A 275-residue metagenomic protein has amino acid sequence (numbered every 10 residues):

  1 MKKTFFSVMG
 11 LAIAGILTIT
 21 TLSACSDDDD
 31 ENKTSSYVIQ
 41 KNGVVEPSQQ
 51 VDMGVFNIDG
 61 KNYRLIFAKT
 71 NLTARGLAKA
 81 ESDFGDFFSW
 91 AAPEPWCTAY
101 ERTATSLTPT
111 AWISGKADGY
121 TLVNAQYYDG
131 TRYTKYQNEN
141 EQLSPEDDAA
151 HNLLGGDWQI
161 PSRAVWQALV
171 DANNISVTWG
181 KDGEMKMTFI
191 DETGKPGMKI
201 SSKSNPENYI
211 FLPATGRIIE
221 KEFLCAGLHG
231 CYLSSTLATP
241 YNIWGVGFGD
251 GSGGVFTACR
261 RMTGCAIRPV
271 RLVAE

Functional and structural regions predicted by a protein language model:
M1-A12: Bacterial N-terminal signal peptides that target proteins for export
T20-A24: C-terminal motif of bacterial Sec signal peptides marking the signal peptidase cleavage site
D27-N42, V55-N57, K69-K79, D83-E94 (+3 more regions): C-terminal, surface-exposed recognition/capping segments
S48-Q50, Y232: Conserved hydrophobic/aromatic beta-strand scaffold that supports enzyme active sites
Q50-G60: N-terminal helix-cap/turn-to-beta initiation motif at the start of protein domains
K61, I66-K69: Mature N-terminal segment immediately following signal peptide/propeptide cleavage in secreted/periplasmic
T103-N152: Surface-exposed, low-complexity/disordered Ser/Thr/Gly/Pro/Asn-rich loops and linkers
